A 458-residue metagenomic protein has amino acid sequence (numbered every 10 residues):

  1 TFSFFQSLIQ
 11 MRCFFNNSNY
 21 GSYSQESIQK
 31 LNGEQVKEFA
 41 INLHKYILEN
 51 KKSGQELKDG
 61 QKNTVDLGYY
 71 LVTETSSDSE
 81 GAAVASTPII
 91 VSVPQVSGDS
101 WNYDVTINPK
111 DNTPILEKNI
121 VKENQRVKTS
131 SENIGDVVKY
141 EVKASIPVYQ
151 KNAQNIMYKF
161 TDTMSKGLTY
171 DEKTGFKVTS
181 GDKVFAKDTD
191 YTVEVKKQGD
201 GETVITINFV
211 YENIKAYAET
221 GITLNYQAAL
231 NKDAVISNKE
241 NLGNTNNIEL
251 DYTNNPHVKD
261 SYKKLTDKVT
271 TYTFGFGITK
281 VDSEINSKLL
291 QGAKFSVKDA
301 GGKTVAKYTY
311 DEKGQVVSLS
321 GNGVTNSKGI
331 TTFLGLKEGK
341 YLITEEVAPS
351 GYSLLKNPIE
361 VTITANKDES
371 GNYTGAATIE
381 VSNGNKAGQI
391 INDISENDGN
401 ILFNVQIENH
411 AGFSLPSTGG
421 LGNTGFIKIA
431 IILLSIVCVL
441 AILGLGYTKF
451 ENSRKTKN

Functional and structural regions predicted by a protein language model:
T1-N458: Solvent-exposed loop/turn and edge beta-strand elements of beta-rich ligand-binding domains
